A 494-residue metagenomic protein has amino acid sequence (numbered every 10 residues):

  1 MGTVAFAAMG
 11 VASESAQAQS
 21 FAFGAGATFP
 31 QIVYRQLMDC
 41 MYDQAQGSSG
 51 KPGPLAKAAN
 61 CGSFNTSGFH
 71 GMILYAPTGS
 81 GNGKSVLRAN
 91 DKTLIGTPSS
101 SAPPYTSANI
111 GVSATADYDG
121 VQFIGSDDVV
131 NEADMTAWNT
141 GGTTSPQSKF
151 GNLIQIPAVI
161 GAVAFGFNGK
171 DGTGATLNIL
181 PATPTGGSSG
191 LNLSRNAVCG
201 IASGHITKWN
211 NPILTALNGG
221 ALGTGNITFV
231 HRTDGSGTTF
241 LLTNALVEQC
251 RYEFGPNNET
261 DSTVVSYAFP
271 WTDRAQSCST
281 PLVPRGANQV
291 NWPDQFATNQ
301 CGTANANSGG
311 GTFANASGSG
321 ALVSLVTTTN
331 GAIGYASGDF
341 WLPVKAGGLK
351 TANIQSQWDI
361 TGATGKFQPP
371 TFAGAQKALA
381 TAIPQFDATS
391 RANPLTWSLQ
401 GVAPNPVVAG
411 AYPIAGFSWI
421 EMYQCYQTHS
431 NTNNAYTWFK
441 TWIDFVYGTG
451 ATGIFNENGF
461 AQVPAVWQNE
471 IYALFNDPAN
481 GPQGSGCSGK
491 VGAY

Functional and structural regions predicted by a protein language model:
M1-Q17: Gram-negative bacterial Sec-dependent N-terminal signal peptides
A18-Y494: Flexible loop/hinge segments at secondary-structure junctions
